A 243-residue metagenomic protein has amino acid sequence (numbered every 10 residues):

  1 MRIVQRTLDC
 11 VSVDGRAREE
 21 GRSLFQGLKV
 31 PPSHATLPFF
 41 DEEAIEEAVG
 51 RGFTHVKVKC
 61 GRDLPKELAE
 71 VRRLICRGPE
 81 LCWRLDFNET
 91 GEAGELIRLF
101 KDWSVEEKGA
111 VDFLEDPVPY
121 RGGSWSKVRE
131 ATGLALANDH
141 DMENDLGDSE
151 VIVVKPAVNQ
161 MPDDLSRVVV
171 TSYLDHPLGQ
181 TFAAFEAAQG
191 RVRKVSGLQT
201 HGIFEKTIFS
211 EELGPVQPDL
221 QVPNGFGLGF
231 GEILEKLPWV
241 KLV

Functional and structural regions predicted by a protein language model:
M1-W83, N88-I97, K101-V105, F209-V243: N-terminal capping/lid subdomain adjacent to the active-site entrance of alpha/beta enzymes
T36-P38, T54-L64, C82-T90, K108-G122 (+2 more regions): Catalytic beta/alpha-barrel core
R98-K101, D112, S126, E130: Internal, well-ordered alpha-helical scaffold/interface segments that support domain packing or protein-protein contacts
R121-A135, H140-L234: Shared catalytic-loop signature of beta/alpha-barrel
